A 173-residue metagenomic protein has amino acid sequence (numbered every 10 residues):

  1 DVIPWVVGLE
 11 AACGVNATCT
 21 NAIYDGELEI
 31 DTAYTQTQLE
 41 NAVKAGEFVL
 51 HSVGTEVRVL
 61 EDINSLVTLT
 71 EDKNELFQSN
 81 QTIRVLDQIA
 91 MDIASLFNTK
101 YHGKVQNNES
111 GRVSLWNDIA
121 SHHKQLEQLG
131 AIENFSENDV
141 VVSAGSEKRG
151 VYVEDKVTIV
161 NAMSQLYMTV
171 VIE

Functional and structural regions predicted by a protein language model:
D1-Q106, L115: A glycine- and small-residue-enriched flexible loop/hinge signal that marks low-structured segments
I3, K124, V160: Residue-level marker of positions within ordered structural domains that often coincide with functionally constrained
Q36, E127-L129, V142-A144: Intrinsically disordered, low-complexity segments enriched in polar/charged residues with Gly/Pro, especially when
A42, I132, G145-E147: A generic structural signal for short, solvent-exposed coil/turn residues that cap or connect secondary-structure
T55-V59, I132, M168: A generic "cationic amphipathic patch" detector
D92-N138: Extended, compositionally biased non-globular segments
V141-E173: C-terminal edge-of-domain segments
